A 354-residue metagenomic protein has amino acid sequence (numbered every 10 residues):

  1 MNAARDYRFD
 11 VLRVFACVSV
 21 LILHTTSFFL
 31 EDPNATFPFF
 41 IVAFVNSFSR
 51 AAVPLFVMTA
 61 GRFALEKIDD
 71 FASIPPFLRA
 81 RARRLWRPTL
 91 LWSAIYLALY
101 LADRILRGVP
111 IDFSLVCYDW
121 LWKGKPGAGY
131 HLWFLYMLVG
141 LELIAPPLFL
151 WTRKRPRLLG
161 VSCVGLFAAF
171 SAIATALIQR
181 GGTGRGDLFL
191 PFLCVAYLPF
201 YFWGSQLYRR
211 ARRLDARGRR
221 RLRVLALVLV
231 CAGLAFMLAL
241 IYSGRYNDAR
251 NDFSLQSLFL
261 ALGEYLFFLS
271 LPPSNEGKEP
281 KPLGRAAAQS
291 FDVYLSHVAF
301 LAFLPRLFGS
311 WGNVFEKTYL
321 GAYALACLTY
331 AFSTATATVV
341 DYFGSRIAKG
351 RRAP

Functional and structural regions predicted by a protein language model:
M1-A169, W311-P354: Membrane-cytosol interface segments of multi-pass membrane proteins, especially ER/Golgi lipid-handling enzymes
V18-T25, V164-I178, V228-I241, V293 (+2 more regions): Aromatic-anchored segments of alpha-helical transmembrane domains
H24-E31, L97-R104, G108, T175 (+5 more regions): Transmembrane helix-loop junctions and nearby membrane-interface residues
I41-V53, L121-M137, A176-F200, M237-G263: Interfacial loop-to-helix transition and helix-capping segments at the boundaries of transmembrane helices
F71-R79, R210-R219: Hydrophobic, small-residue-rich membrane helices and short re-entrant helix-turn-helix hairpins that build
A80-T89, C163, L222-L229, Q289 (+1 more regions): Junctions where cytoplasmic loops transition into the N-terminal start of transmembrane alpha-helices in multi-pass
Y201, S205, L262, Y330 (+1 more regions): Transmembrane alpha-helical segments of multi-pass membrane transport proteins and ion-pumping complexes
R212-G284, A299, L307, F315-E316: Alpha-helical transmembrane segments and terminal signal-anchor/GPI-anchor hydrophobic tails, characterized by long
